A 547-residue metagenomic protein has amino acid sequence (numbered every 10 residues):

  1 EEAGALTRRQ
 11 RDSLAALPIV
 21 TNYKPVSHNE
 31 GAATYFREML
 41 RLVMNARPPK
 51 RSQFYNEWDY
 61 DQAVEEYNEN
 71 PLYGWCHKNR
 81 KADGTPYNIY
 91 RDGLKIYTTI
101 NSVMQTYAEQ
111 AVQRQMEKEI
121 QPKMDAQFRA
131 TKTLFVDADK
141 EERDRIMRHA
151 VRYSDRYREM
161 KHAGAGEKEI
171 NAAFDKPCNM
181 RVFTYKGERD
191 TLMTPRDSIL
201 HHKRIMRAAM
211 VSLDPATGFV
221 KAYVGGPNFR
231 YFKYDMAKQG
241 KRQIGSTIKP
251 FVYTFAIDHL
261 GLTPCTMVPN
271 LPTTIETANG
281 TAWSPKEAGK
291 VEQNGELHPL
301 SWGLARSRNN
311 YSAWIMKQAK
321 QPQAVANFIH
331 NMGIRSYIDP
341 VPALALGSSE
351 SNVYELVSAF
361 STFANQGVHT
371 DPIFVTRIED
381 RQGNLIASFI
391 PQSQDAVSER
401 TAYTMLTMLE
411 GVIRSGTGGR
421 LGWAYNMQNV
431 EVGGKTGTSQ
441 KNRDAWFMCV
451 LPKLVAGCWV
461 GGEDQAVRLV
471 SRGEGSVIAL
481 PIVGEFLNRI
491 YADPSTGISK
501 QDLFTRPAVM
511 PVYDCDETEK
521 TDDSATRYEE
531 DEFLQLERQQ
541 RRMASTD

Functional and structural regions predicted by a protein language model:
E1-E2, T21-E30, R91-T99, R196-I199 (+9 more regions): Second-shell loop/turn segments in exported
E1-R158, I315, H330-N331, R335 (+2 more regions): Non-catalytic, structured segments within soluble enzyme domains
A3-R8, P18, M44, P48 (+13 more regions): A generic secondary-structure signal for well-formed alpha-helical elements
G4-T21, M124-V136, V268-T274, I373-N384 (+1 more regions): Acidic/histidine-enriched alpha-helical segments
N22-Y35, R41-L42, L262-P322, H369 (+1 more regions): Conserved catalytic neighborhood of penicillin-recognizing serine enzymes
T98, S102-K118, H149-D214, F219 (+6 more regions): A penicillin-recognizing enzyme superfamily signal
D235, Q239-N279, S415, N488: Active-site rim segments in enzyme catalytic domains, especially the processed small/beta chain of N-terminal
A282-E287, A319-S358, G367, P372-F374: Mid-domain, small-residue-enriched loop/turn segments at the edges of structured enzyme/sensor domains
